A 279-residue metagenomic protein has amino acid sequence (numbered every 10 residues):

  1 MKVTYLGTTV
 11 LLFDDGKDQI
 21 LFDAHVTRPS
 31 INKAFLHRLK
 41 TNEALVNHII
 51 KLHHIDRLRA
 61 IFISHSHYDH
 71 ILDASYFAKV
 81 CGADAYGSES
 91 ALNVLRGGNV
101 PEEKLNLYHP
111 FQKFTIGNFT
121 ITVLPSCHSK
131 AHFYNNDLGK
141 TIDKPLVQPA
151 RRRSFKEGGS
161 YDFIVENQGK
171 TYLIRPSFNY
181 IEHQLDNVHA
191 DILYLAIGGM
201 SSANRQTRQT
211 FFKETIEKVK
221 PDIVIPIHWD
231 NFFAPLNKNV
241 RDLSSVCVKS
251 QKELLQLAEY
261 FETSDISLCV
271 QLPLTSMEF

Functional and structural regions predicted by a protein language model:
M1, D14-I20, K113-T122, E166-Y172: Beta-strand-turn-beta hairpins that frame and shape the catalytic cleft of phosphate-ester-processing enzymes
T9-D14, Y161-V165: Short beta-strand scaffold segments in enzyme catalytic cores
D18-F62, L72-K79, D137-T141, N179-L185: Pre-active-site segment of Zn-dependent metallo-hydrolases
L21-D23, L58-S66, Y86-E89, L173-F178 (+3 more regions): Active-site neighborhood of phospho(di)ester-bond hydrolases with catalytic His/Asp-centered motifs
T27-P29, S66-I71, L92-L95, Q112-F114 (+5 more regions): Active-site environment of divalent metal-dependent phosphoester hydrolases
H48-T115, F119-D137: Active-site HxH/HxHxD metal-binding segment of metal-dependent hydrolases
D84, N99-K113, K213-F279: Binuclear metal-ion centers of metallo-dependent hydrolases, dominated by the metallo-beta-lactamase
A150-E217: Active-site-proximal loop/helix segments of hydrolase catalytic cores
